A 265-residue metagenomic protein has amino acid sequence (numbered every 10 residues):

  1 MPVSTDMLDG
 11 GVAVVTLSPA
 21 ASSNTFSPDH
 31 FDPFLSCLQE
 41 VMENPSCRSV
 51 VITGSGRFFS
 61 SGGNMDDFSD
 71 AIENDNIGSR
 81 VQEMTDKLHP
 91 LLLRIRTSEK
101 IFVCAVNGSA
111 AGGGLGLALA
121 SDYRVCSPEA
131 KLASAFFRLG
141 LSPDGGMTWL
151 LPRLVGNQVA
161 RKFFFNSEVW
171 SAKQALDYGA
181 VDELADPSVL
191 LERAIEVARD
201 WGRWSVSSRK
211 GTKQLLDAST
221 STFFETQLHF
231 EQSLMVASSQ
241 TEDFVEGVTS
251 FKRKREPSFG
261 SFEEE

Functional and structural regions predicted by a protein language model:
M1-S55, L93: Conserved CoA-thioester-binding segment of acyl-CoA-metabolizing enzymes
V15, P19, F34, I52 (+6 more regions): Terminal peptide-recognition signature
H30-F34, M84-K87, E231: Hydrophobic alpha-helical membrane-association signature
G54-L91, A110: Glycine- (often His-adjacent) and acidic-residue-rich active-site loop that binds/positions the CoA thioester
L93-R209, A237-T241, V245-T249, R255 (+1 more regions): Crotonase-fold acyl-CoA enzyme core
T220, E256-E265: Short C-terminal tail/terminal secondary-structure segment of NAD(P)H-dependent dehydrogenase/reductase domains
